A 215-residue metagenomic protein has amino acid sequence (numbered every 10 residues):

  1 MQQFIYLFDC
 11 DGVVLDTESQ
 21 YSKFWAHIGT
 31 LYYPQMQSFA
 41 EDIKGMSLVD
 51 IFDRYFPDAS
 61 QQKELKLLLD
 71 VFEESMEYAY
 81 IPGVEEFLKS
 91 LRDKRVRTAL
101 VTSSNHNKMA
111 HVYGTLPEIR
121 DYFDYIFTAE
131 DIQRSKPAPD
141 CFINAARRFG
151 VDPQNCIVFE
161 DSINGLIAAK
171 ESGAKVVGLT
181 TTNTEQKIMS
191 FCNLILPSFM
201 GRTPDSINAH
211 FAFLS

Functional and structural regions predicted by a protein language model:
M1-F4, K89, N105-N107, H111-S215: Asp-based, Mg2+/Mn2+-dependent phosphohydrolase catalytic module
Q2-K94: N-terminal helical cap/lid subdomain that shapes the substrate entry/recognition surface in HAD-like hydrolases
V13, T102-S104: Conserved phosphate-coupling serine/threonine residues in phosphotransfer and NTP-handling enzymes
V14, S75-M76, T98, E130-D131 (+1 more regions): A generic structural signal for short
K23-A26, I51, D70-F72, T98-V101 (+2 more regions): N-terminal start-of-chain detector that recognizes signal peptides and the immediate post-cleavage beginning
Y80, V101, R134: Residue-level marker of regulatory loop/turn positions in helix-turn-helix DNA-binding domains and in histidine
K94-V96, A174: Short phosphate-binding/catalytic loops that engage adenosine nucleotides
